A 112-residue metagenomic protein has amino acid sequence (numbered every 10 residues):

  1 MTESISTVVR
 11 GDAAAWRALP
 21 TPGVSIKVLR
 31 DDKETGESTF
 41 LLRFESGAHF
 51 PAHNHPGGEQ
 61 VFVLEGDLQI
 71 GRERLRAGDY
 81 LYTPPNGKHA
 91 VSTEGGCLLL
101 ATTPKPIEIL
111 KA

Functional and structural regions predicted by a protein language model:
M1-G36, A112: A short, N-terminal "cap"/entry segment at the start of jelly-roll beta-barrel domains of the cupin/DSBH fold
V24, P85-L110: Ligand-binding loop in jelly-roll beta-barrel domains
E34-G36, S46-A48, D67-Q69, P106-I107: Short, charged/polar surface micro-motifs in flexible loops or helix N-caps
F40-L42, P51-H55, R72-E73, V91-T93: Short histidine-centered beta-strand/loop micro-motifs that create catalytic or ligand/metal-coordination sites
S46, H55-I70: Glycine- and acidic-residue-biased ligand/ion/polar-headgroup-sensing regions
I70-T93: Short acidic-glycine-tyrosine-enriched beta hairpin
